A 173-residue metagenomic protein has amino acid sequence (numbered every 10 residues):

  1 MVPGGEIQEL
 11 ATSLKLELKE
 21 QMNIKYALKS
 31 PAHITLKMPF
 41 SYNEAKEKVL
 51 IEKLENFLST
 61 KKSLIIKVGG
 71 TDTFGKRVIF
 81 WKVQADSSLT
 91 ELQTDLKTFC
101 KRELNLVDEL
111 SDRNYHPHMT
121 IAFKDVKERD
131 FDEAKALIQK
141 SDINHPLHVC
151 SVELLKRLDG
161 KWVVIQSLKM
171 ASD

Functional and structural regions predicted by a protein language model:
M1-I65, D86-H145, W162-D173: Basic, often amphipathic N-terminal segments
S30, F74-G75, L158: Structural motif
L36, F80-W81, I121, L154: Short hydrophobic/aromatic-rich beta-strand segments that constitute the beta-sheet cores of beta-sandwich/beta-barrel
V68-G70, S151, S167: Extracellular/lumenal ectodomain signal focusing on beta-strand-rich modules and carbohydrate-recognition contexts
G75-V78, K82, S87, E91: Charge-rich, low-complexity N-terminal segments
I138-K140, H148-K156: Low-complexity, intrinsically disordered Gly/Pro/Thr-rich segments
